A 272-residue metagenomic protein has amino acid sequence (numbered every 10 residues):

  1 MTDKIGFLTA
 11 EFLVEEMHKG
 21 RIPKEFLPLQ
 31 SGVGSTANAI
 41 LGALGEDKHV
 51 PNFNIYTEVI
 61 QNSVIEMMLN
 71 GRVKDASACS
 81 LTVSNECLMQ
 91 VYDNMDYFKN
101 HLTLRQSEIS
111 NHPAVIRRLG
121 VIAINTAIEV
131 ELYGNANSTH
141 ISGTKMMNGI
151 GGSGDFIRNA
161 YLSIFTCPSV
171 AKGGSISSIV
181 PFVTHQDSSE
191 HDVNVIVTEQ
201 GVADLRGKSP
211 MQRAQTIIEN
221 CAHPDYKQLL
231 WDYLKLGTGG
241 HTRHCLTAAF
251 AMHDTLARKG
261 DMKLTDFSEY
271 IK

Functional and structural regions predicted by a protein language model:
M1-E58, N62-K272: Conserved phosphate- and dinucleotide-binding cores of soluble alpha/beta proteins, encompassing both enzyme active
